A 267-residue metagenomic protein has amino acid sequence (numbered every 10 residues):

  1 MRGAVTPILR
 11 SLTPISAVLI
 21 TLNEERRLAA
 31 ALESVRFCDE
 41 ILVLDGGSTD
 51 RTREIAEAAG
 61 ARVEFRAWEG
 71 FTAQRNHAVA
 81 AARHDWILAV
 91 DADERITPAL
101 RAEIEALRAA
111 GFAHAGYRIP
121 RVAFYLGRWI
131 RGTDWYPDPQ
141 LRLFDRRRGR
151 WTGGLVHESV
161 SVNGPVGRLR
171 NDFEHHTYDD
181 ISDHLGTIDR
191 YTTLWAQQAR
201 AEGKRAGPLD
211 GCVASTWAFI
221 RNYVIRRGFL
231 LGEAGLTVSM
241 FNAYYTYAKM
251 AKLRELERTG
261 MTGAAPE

Functional and structural regions predicted by a protein language model:
P14-S16: Cell-envelope/extracellular polymer assembly enzymes that use nucleotide-activated donors
L19-F37: Short, well-formed alpha-helical segments that are part of the catalytic scaffolds of diverse glycosyltransferases
A29, D50-A59, A99-L100: Acidic helix N-cap motif at the loop->helix transition within catalytic regions of sugar-transfer enzymes
S34, D45-E54, D91: A conserved acidic beta->alpha catalytic loop
F37, A58-G60, P139, V162: Short, structured coil segments at secondary-structure junctions
R53-A81: Conserved donor nucleotide-binding strand/loop of the catalytic core
T72-V79, D85-W86, V90, T97-G260 (+1 more regions): Catalytic-site signature of metal-activated, phosphate-bearing donor transferases, centered on the GT-A/GT-A-like
